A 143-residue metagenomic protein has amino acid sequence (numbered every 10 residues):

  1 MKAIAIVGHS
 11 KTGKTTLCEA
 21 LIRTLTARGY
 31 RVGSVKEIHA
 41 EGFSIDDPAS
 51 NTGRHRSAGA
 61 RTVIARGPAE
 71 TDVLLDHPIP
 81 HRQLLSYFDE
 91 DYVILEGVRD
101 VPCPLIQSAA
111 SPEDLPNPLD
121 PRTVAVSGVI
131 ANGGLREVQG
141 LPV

Functional and structural regions predicted by a protein language model:
A3: Walker A (P-loop) ATP-phosphate-binding motif of ABC ATPase nucleotide-binding domains
I6: Hydrophobic anchor at the beta1->P-loop junction of P-loop NTPases
H9: P-loop (Walker A) phosphate-binding loop of NTP-binding proteins
K14: Conserved lysine of the Walker
A20-I79: N-terminal phosphate/diphosphate-binding loop that engages ATP/GTP or pyrophosphate donors across diverse enzyme folds
L74-V101: Phosphate-binding/switch loop-helix module in NTP-utilizing enzymes
D91-V143: Phosphate/Mg2+-binding loops and adjacent switch elements in nucleotide/diphosphate-handling enzyme cores
